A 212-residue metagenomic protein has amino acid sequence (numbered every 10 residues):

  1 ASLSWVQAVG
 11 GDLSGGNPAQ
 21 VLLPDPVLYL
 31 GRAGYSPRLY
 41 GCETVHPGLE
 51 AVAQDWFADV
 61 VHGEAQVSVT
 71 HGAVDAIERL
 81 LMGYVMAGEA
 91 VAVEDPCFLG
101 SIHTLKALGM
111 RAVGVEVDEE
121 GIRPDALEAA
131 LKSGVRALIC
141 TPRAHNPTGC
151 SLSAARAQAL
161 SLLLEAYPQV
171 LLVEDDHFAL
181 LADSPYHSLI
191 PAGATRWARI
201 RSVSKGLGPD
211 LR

Functional and structural regions predicted by a protein language model:
A1-G48, V170: N-terminal "arm"/small-domain region of PLP-dependent enzymes with the aminotransferase-like
L13-N17, H71, R201-S202: Pocket-edge structural micro-motifs
Q20, A179-L180: Short, active-site-adjacent cap segments at secondary-structure transitions
Q20-L23, N146-T148, L207-P209: Short catalytic/ligand-binding loop motif for oxyanion handling, primarily in non-cytosolic enzymes, centered on
S36-Q169, L180-A198: Conserved core of the PLP fold type I
V93, E174-D175: Hydrophobic residues in beta-strands of the RecA-like P-loop NTPase core, especially within AAA+ ATPase
R143, D176-F178, V203: Short strand-turn motif at the edge of the Rossmann-like AdoMet-binding core
A192-R212: Active-site PLP attachment segment
